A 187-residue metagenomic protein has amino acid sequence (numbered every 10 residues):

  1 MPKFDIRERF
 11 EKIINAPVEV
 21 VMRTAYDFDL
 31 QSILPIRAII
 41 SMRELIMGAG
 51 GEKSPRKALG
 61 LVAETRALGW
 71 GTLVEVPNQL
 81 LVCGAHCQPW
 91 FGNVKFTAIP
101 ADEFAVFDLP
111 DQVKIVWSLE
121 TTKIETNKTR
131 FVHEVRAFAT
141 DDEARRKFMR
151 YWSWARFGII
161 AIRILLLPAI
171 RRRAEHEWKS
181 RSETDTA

Functional and structural regions predicted by a protein language model:
M1-L73: Hydrophobic ligand-binding cavity/cleft-lining segments
K3-F4, A38, E44-G48, W70 (+3 more regions): Structured surface interface patches that mediate subunit assembly and partner/cofactor docking
M22-T24, G84, V132-E134: Beta-strand residues in well-ordered beta-sheet regions across diverse protein folds
F28, S32, L80-C87, T97-I99 (+3 more regions): Glycine-rich, low-complexity intrinsically disordered segments
G69-N127: Hydrophobic-ligand binding "helix-grip"
A101-I159, I170: Beta-strand/loop substructures that line and gate deep hydrophobic ligand-binding cavities in soluble
I164-L167, R171-R172: Well-ordered alpha/beta subsegment
R171-A187: Short, highly charged C-terminal tails/helix-capping segments
